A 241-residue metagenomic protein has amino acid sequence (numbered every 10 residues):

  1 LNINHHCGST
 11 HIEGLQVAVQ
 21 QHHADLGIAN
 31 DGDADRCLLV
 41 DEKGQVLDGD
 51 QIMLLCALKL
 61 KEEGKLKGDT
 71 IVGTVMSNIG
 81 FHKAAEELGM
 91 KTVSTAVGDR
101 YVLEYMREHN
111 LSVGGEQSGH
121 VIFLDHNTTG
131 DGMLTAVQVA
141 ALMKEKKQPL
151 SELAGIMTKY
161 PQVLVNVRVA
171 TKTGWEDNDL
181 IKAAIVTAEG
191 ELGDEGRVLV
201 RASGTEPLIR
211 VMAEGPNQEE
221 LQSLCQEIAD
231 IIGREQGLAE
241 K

Functional and structural regions predicted by a protein language model:
L1-K146, K159: Phosphate-binding chemistry for phosphorylated carbohydrates and sugar-nucleotides
E86-K241: Mobile late-domain/C-terminal helix-loop "cap" segments that border catalytic sites or the cytosolic face
